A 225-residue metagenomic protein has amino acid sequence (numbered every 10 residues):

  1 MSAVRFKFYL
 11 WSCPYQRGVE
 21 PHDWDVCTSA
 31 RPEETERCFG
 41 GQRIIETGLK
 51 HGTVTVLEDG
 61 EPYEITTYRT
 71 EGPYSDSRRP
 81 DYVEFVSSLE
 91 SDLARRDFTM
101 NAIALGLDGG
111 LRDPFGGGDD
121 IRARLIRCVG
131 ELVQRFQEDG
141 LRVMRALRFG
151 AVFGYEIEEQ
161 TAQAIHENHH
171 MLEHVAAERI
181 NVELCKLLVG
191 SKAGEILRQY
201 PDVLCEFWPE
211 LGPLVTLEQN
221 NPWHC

Functional and structural regions predicted by a protein language model:
M1-C225: Catalytic cores of the polymerase beta-like nucleotidyltransferase superfamily and closely associated nucleotide
